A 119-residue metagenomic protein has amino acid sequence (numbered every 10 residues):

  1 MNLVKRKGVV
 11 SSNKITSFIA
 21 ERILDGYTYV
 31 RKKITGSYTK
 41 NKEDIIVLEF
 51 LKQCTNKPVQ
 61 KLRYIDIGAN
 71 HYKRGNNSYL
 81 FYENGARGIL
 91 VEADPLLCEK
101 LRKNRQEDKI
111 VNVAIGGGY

Functional and structural regions predicted by a protein language model:
M1-Y119: Phosphate/nucleotide-binding beta-alpha loop and adjacent structural elements of enzyme active sites
